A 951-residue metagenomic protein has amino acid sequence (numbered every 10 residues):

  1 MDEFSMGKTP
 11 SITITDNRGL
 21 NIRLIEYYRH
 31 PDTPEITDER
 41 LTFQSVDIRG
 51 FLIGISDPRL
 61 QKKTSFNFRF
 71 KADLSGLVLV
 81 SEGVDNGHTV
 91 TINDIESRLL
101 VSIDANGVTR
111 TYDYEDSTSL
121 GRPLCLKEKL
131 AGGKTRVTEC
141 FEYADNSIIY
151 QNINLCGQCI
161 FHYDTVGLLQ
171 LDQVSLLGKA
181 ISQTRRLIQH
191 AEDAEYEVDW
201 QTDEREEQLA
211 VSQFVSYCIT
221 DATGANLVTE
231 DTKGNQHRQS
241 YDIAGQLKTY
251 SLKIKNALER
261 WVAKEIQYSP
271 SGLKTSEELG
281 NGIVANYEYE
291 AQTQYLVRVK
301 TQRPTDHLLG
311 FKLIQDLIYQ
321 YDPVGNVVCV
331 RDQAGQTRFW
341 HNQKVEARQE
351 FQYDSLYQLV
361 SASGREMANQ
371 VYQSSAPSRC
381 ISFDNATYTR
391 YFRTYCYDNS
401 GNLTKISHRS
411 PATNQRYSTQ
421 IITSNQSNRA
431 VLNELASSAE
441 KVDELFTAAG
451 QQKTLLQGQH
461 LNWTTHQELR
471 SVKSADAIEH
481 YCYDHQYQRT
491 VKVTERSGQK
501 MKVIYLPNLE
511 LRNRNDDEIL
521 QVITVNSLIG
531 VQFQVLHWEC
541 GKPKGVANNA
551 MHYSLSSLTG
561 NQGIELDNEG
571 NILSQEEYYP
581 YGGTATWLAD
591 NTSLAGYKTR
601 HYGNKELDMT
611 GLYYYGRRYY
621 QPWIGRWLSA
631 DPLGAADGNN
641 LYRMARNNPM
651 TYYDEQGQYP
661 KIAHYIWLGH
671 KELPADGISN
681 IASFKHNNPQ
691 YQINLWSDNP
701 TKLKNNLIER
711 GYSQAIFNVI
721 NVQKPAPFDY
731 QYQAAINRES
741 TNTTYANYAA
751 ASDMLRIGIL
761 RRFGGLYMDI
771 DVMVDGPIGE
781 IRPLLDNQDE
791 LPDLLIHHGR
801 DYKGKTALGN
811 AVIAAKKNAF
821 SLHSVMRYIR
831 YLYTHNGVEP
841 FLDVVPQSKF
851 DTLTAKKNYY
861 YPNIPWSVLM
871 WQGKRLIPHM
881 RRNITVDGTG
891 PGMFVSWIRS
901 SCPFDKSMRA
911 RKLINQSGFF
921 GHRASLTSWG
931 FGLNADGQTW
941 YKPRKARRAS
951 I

Functional and structural regions predicted by a protein language model:
R23, T33-S56, L171-S182, K405 (+3 more regions): Carboxylate/His-rich catalytic cores and anion/metal-binding grooves
P31, L60-R69, G76-V78, D85 (+5 more regions): Acidic/glycine-rich beta-solenoid
E35-T37, L41, S45-F51, K63-S75 (+2 more regions): Hydrophobic, small-residue-rich alpha-helical packing segments that form membrane-like cores
V198, P543-G616: A motif-centric feature for acidic-aromatic and gly/ser/thr-rich catalytic loops and repeats
N568-E577, G765-G779: Short, well-structured active-site flanking segments
G570-W587, G596, G611-L612, R617-R618 (+1 more regions): Short turn/helix-capping motifs enriched in Asx and small/polar residues
Q656-S752, I770-I951: Glycosyltransferase-associated regions of secretory-pathway enzymes, highlighting luminal stem/catalytic domains
D753-G765: Small-residue hinge/turn detector
